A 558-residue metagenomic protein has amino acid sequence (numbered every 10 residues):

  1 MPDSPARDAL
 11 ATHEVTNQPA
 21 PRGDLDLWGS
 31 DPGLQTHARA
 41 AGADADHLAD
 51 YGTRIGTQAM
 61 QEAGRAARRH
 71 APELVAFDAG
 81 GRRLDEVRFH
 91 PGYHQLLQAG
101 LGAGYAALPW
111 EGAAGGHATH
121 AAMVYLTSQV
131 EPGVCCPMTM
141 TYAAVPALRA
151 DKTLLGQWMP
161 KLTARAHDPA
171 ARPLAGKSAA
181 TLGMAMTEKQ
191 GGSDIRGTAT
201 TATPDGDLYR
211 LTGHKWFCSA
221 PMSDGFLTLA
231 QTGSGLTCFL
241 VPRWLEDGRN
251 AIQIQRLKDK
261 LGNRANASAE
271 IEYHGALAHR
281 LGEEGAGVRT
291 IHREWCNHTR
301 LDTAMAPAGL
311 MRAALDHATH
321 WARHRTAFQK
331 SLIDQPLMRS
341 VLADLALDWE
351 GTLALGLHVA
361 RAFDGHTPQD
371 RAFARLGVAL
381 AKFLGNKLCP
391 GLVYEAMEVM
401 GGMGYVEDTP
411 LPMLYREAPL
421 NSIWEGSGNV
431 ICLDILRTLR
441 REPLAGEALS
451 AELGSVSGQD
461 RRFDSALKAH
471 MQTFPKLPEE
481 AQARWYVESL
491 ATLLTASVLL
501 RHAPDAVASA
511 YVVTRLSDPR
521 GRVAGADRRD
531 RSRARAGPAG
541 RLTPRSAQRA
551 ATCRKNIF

Functional and structural regions predicted by a protein language model:
M1-A113, T543-S546: Extended, charge-enriched "interface" segments that sit outside catalytic cores
R82-A171, C218-A220, E417, W424 (+1 more regions): Internal helix-loop-helix
L208, T212-A251: A short core secondary-structure module
D247, Q255, E270-T299, D316-I333 (+2 more regions): A glycine-rich, basic-preceded beta-loop-alpha segment at the flavin cofactor/substrate interface of flavin-utilizing
N263-H292, G402-V430, L467: Flexible glycine/proline-rich, aromatic-decorated loop/lid segments
E350-K382, M397-E398, M471-A483, V487: C-terminal helix-coil-helix/basic helical segment that borders enzyme active sites and/or dimer interfaces and provides
L414, A418-S457, V487-T495, A503: C-terminal catalytic subdomain
E452-A547: C-terminal amphipathic alpha-helical interaction region
